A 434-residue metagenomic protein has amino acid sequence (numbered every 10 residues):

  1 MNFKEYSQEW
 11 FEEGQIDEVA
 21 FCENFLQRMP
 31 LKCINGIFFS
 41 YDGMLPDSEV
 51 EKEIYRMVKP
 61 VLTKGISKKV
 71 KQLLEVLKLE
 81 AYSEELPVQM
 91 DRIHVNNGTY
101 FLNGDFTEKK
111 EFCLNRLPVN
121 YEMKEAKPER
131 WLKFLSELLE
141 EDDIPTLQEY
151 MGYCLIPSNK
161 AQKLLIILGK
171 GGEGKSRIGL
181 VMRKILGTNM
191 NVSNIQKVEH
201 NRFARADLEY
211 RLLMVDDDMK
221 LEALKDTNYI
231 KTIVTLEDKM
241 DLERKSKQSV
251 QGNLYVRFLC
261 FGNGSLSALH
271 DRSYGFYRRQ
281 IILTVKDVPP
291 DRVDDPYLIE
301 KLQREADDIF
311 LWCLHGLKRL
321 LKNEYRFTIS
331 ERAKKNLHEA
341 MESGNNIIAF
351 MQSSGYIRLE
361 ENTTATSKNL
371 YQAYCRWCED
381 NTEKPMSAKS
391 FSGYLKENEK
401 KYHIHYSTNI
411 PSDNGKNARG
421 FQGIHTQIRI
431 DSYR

Functional and structural regions predicted by a protein language model:
M1-I34, K59-R434: Feature primarily recognizes SF3-like P-loop helicase cores of small DNA viruses
M1-K4, F39-G65: Short, small/acidic-rich helices and loops at N termini and domain boundaries of DNA replication/processing enzymes
